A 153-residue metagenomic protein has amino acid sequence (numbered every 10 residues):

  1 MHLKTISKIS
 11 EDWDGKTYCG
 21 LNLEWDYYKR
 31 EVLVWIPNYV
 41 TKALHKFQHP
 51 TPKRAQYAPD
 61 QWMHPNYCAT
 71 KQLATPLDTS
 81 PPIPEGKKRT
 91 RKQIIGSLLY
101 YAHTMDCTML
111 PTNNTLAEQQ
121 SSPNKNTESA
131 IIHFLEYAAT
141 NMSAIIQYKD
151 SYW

Functional and structural regions predicted by a protein language model:
M1-W153: Long, low-complexity, charge-biased intrinsically disordered regions
